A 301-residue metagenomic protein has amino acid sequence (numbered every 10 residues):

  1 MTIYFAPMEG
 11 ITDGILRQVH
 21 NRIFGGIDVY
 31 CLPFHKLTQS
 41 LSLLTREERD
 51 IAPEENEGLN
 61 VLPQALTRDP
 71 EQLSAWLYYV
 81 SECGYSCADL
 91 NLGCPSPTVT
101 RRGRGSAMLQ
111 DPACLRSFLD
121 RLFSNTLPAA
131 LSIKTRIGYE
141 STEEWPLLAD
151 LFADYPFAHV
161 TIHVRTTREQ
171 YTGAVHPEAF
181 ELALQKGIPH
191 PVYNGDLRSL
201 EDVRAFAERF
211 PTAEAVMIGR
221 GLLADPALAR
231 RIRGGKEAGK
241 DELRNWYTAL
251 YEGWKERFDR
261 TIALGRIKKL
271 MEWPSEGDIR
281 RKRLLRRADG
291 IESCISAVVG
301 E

Functional and structural regions predicted by a protein language model:
M1-E301: Flavin-dependent oxidoreductase catalytic cores
